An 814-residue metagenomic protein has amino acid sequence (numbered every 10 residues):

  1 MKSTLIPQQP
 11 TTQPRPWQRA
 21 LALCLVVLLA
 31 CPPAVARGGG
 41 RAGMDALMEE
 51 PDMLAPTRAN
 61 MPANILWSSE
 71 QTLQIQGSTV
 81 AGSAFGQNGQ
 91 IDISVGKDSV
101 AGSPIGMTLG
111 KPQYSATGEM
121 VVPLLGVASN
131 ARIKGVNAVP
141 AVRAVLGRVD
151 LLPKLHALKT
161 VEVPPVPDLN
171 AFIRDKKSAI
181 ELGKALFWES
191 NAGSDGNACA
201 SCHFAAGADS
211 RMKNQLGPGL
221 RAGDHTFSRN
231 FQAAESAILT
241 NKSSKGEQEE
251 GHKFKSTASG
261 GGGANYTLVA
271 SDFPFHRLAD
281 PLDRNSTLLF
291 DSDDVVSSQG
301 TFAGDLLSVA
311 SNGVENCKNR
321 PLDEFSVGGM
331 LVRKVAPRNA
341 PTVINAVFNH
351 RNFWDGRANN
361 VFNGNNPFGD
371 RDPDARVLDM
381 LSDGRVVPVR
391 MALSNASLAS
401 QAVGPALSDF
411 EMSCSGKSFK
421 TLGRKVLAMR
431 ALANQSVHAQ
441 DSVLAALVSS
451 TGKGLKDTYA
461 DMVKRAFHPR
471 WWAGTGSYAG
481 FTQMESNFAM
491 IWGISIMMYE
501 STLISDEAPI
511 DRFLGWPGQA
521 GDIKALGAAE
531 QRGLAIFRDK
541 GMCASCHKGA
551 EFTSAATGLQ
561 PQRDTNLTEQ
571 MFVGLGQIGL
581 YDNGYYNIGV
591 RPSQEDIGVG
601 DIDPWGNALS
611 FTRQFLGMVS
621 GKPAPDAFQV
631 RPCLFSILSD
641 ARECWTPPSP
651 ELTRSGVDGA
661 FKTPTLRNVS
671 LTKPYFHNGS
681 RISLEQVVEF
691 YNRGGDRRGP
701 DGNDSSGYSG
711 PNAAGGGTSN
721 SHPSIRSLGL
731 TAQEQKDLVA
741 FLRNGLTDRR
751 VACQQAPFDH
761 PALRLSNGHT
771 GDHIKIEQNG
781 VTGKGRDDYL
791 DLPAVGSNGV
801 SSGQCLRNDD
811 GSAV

Functional and structural regions predicted by a protein language model:
M1-P16: N-terminal secretory signal peptides that target proteins for export/translocation
A20-P32: Bacterial N-terminal signal peptides
A36-N60, N64-L66, S94, S103-V814: Periplasmic c-type cytochrome electron-transfer domains
I75-G82, L124: A short glycine/threonine-centered beta-strand motif
A81-V95, A131-I133: Extended Gly/Ser/Thr-rich low-complexity repeat segments, especially those forming or decorating extracellular
